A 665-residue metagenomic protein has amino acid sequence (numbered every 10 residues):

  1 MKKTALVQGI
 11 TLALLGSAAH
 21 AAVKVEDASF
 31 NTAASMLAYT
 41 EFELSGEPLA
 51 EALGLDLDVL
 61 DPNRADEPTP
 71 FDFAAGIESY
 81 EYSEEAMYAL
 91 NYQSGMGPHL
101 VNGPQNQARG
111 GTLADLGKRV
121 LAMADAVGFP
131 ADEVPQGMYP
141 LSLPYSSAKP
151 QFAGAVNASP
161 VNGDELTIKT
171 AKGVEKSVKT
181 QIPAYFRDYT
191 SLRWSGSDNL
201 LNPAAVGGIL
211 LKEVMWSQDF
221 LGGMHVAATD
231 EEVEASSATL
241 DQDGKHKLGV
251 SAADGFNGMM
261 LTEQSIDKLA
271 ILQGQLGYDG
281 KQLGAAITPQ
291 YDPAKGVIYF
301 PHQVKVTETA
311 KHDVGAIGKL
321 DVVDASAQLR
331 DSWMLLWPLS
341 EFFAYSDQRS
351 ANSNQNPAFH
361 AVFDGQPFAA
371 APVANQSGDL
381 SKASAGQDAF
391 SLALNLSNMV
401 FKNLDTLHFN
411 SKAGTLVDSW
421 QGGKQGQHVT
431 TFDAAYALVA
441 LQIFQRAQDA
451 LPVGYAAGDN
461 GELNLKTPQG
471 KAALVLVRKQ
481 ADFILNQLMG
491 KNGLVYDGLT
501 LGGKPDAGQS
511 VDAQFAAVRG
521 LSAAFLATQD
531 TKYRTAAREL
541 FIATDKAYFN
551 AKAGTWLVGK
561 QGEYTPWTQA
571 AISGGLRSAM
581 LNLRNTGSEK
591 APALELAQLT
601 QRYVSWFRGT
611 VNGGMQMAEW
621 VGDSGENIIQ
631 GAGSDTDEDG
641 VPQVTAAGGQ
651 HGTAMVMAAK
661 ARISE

Functional and structural regions predicted by a protein language model:
M1-A21: Gram-negative bacterial Sec-dependent N-terminal signal peptides
A22-E665: Glycan-recognition and catalytic cores of secretory/periplasmic carbohydrate-active enzymes
